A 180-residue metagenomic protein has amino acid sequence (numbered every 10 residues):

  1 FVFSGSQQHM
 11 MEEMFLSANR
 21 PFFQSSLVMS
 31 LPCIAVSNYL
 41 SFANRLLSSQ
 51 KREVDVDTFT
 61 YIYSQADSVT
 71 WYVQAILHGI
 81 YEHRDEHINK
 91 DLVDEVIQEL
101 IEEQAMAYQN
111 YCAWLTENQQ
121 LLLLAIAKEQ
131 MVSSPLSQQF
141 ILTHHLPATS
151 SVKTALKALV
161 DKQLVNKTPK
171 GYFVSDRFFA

Functional and structural regions predicted by a protein language model:
F1-S6: Structural recognition of the conserved hydrophobic beta-strand(s) that form the central parallel beta-sheet of P-loop
E13-S64, E86-I88: Helix-loop-helix "sensor" segment of P-loop NTPases
V56-S64, Q74-L77, T149, K153: Short, well-structured alpha-helical segments
S68, Q74-P147: Winged-helix-like regulatory helical subdomains adjacent to P-loop NTPase cores
S68-V69, D176: Short loop-to-helix capping motifs
T143-K162: Short amphipathic alpha-helical interaction segments
V160-K170: A short, conserved structural fragment
K170-A180: Short, cationic-aromatic polyanion-contact patches
